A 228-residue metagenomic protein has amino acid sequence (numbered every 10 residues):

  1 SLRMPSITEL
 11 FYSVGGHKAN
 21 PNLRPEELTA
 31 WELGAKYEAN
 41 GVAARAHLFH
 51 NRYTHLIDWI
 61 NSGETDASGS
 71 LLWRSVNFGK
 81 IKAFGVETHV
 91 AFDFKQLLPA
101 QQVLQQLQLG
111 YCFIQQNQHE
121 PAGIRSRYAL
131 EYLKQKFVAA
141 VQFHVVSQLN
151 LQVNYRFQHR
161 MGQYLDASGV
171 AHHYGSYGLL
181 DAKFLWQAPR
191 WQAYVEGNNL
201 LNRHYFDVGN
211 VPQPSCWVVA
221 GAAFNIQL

Functional and structural regions predicted by a protein language model:
L2, T54, K95, F157-L165 (+1 more regions): C-terminal beta-signal and adjacent terminal beta-strands/loops of Gram-negative outer-membrane beta-barrel proteins
L2-Y53, G63-F94, A129-Q135: Outer-membrane beta-barrel signature, preferentially recognizing the C-terminal barrel domain of Gram-negative
R3, N40-V42, Q101-L107, Q135-F137 (+4 more regions): Outer-envelope beta-barrel architecture signal
S6-V14, P21, L56-E64, Q101-Q102 (+3 more regions): Outer-membrane beta-barrel translocator domains and adjoining extracellular loop/strand segments of Gram-negative
R24-E26, A100, Y132, H144-V146 (+3 more regions): Surface-exposed coil/turn segments at beta-strand junctions on protein surfaces, enriched
E27-L28, A83, L149, V153 (+2 more regions): A structural signal for the main folded, soluble domain(s) of proteins
A39, H47, A167-Y174, D181-F184 (+1 more regions): Short, glycine/charged-rich beta-strand-loop motifs at protein surfaces that mediate ligand recognition and catalysis
F49-R52, S70-Y164, L201, A223-N225: Gram-negative outer-membrane beta-barrel transporters
